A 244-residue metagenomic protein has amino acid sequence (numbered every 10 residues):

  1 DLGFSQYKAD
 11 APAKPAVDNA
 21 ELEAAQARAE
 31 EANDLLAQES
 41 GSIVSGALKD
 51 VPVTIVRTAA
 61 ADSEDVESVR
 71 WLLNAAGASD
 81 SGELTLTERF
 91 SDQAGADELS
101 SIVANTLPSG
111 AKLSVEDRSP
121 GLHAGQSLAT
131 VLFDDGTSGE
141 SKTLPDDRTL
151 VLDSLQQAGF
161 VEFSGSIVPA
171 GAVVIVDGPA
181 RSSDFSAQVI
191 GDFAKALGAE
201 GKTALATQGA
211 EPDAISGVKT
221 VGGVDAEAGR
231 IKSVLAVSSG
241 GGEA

Functional and structural regions predicted by a protein language model:
D1-A13, G121-V131: Domain-start "cap" segments at the beginnings of catalytic or binding domains
G3-V44: Long, leucine- and charge-enriched amphipathic alpha-helices that form heptad-repeat coiled-coil/leucine-zipper-like
S40-L48, V161-I167: Short boundary motifs at domain starts and secondary-structure transition points
S42-N105: Structured, soluble extracytoplasmic/luminal domains of envelope-associated proteins
I55-A60, S114, G178-D184: Second-shell loop/turn segments in exported
D65, V69, D147, V151 (+1 more regions): Stable alpha-helical elements in mature extracytoplasmic
T87-A180: A substrate-binding/cap region within the structured catalytic cores of diverse enzymes
P169-A244: Extracytoplasmic/luminal low-complexity segments enriched in Pro/Gly and acidic/polar residues that act as flexible
